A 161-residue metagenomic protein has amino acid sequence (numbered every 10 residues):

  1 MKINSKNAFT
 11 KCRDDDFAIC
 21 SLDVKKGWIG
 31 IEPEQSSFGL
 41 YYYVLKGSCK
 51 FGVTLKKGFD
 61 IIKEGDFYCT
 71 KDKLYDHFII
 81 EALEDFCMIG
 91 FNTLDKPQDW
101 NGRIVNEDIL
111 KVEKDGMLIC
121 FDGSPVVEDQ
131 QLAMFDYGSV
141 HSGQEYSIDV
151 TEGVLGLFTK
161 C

Functional and structural regions predicted by a protein language model:
M1-S37, D85-D115: A short glycine-rich, His/Asp/Glu-containing loop-to-beta-strand
I19-D23, Y41, F59-I61, F67-C69 (+3 more regions): Conserved hydrophobic/aromatic beta-strand scaffold that supports enzyme active sites
G30-S36, V53, I79-E81, D108-V112 (+2 more regions): Short histidine-centered beta-strand/loop micro-motifs that create catalytic or ligand/metal-coordination sites
S37-L55, E113-E128: Glycine- and acidic-residue-biased ligand/ion/polar-headgroup-sensing regions
L55-Y75, D129-Y146: Short acidic-glycine-tyrosine-enriched beta hairpin
H77-W100, E152-C161: A short hydrophobic beta-strand segment most commonly corresponding to one strand of the jelly-roll/cupin
P97-D149: Acidic/His-leaning functional-site neighborhoods
